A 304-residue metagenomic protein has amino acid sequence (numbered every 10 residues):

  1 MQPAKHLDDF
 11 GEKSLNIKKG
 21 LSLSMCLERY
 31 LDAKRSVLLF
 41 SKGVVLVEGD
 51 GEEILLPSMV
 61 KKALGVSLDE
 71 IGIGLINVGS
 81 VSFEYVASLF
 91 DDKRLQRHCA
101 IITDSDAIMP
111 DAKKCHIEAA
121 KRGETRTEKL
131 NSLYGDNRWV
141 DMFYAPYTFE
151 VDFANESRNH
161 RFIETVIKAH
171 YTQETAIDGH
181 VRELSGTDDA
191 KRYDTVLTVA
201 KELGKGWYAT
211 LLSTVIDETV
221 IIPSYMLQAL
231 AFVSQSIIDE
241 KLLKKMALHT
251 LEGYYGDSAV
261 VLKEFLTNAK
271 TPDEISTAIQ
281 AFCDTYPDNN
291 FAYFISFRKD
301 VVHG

Functional and structural regions predicted by a protein language model:
M1-G304: Acidic, divalent-metal-binding catalytic cores of TOPRIM and closely related two-metal-ion phosphodiester/pyrophosphate
